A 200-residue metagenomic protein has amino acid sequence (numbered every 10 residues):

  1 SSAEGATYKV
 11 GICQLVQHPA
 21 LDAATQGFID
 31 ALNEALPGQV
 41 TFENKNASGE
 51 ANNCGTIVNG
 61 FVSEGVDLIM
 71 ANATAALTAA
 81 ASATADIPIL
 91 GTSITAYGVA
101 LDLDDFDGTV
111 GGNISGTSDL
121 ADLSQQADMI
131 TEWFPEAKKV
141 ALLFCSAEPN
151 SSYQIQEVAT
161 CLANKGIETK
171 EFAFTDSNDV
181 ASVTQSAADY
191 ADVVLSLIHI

Functional and structural regions predicted by a protein language model:
S1-K9, N33-P37: Short, low-complexity disordered leader/linker segments with a strong preference for bacterial N-terminal type II
Y8-I29, E43-N53, E148-S151: Extracytoplasmic "Venus flytrap"
V10-Q14, F28, S115-K165: An alpha-beta-alpha
A20, A24-F28, N53-I57, N72-A76 (+6 more regions): Stable alpha-helical elements in mature extracytoplasmic
T41-S63, A173-A187: Structural motif
N46-D105: Beta-alpha junction/loop-to-helix N-cap segments that form part of ligand/metal-binding clefts
D107-T117: Rossmann-fold dehydrogenase core element
I198-I200: Conserved small/polar residues in nucleotide/adenosyl-binding loops
